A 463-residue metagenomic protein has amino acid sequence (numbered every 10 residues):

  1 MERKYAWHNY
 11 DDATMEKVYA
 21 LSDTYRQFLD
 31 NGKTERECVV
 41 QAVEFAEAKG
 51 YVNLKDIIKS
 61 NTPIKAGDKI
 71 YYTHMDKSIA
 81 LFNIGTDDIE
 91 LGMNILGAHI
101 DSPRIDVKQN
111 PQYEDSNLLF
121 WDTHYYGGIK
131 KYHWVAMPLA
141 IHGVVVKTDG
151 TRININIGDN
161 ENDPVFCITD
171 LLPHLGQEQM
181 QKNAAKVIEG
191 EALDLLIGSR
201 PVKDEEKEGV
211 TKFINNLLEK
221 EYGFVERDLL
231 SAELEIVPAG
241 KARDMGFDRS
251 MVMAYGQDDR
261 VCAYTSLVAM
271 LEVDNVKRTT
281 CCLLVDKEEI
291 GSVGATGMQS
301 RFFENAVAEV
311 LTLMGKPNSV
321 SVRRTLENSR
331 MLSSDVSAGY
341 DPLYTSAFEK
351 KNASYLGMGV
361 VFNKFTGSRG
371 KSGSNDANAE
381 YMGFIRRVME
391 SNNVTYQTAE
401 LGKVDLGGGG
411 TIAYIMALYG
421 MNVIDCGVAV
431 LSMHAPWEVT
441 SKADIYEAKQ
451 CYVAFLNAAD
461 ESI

Functional and structural regions predicted by a protein language model:
M1-I463: N-terminal hydrophobic/helix-forming segments and targeting peptides
